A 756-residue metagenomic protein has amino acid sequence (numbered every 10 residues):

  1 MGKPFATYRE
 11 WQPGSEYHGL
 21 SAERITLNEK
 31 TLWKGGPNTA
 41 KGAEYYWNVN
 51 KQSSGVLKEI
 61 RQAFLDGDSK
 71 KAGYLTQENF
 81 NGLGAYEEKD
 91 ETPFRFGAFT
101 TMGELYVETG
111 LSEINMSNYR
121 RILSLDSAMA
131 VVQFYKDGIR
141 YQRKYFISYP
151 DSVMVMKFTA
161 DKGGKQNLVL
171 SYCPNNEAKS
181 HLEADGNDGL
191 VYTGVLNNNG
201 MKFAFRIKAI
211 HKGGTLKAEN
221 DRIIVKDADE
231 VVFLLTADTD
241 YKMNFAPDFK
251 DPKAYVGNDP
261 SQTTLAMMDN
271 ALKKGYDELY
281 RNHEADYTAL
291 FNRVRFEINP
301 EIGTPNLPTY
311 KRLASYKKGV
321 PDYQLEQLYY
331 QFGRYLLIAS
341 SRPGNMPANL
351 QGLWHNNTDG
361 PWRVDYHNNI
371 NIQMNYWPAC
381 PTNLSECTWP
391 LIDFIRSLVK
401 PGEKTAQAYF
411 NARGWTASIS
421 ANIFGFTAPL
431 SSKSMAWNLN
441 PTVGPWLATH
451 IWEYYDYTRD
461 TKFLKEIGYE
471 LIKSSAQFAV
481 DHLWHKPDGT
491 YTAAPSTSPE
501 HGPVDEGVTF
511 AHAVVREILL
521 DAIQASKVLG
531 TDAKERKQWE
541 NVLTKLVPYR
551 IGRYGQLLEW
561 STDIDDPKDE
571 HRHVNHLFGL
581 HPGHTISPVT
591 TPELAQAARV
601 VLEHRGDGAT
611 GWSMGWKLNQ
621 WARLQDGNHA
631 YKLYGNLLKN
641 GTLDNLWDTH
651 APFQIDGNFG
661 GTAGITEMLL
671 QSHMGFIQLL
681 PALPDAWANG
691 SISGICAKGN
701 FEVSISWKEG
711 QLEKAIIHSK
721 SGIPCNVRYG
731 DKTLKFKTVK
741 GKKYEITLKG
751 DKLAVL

Functional and structural regions predicted by a protein language model:
M1-M435, E453, K473, K486 (+5 more regions): Aromatic-residue-lined binding/catalytic grooves and analogous aromatic/hydrophobic interfacial grooves in multimeric
G2-T26, R95, T101, Y366-C387 (+4 more regions): C-terminal capping/lid segments that line or modulate ligand- or cofactor-binding pockets
Q166, G489, G675: Residue-level signal for beta-strand positions within conserved beta-sheet cores that form or flank
K217, A348, Y457, H673 (+1 more regions): A generic, residue-level signal for flexible/boundary positions that often mark functional hotspots
D286, L290, F478, D521: Solvent-exposed, charged/polar functional surfaces in cytosolic regulatory/catalytic domains
M346, T358, H367-Y376, N383-E470 (+5 more regions): Active-site-proximal binding-pocket segments
V443-L447, I451-Y469, K473-S475, P487-D505 (+2 more regions): Active-site neighborhood of glycoside hydrolase catalytic domains
